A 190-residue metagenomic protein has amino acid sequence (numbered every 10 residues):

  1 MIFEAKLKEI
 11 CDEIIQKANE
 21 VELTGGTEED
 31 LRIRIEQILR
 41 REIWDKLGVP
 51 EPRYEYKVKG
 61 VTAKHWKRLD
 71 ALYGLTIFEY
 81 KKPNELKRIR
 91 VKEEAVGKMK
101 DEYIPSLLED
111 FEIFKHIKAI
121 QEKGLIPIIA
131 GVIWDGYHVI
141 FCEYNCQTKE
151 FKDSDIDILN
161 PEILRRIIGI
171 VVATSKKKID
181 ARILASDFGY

Functional and structural regions predicted by a protein language model:
M1-A130, G136-Y190: A short, conserved, highly charged catalytic patch centered on acidic carboxylates
